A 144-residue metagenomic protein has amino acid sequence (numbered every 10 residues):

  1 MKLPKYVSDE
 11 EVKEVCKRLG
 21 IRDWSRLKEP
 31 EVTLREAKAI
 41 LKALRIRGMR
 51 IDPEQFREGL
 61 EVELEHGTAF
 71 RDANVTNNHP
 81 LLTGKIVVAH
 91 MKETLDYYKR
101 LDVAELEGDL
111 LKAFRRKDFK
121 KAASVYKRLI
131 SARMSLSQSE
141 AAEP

Functional and structural regions predicted by a protein language model:
M1-G20: Intrinsically disordered, low-structural-confidence terminal and linker regions
V7, K28-V32: Short histidine
V12, A37, V87: Generic structural marker for isolated residues within well-ordered, non-membrane alpha-helices of soluble domains
V15, W24, S135, A141-P144: Long, low-complexity intrinsically disordered regions enriched in Ser/Thr, Asp/Glu, Pro/Gly
K17, I21, V32-F70, L81-G84 (+2 more regions): Flexible, glycine-rich loop/tail regions that form catalytic "lids" or insertion modules at the edges of active sites
N74-D109: Amphipathic alpha-helical packing elements
L101-A123: Short linear, low-complexity motifs centered on an aromatic residue
A122-L136: Long amphipathic alpha-helices with heptad-repeat character, especially coiled-coil-forming segments used
